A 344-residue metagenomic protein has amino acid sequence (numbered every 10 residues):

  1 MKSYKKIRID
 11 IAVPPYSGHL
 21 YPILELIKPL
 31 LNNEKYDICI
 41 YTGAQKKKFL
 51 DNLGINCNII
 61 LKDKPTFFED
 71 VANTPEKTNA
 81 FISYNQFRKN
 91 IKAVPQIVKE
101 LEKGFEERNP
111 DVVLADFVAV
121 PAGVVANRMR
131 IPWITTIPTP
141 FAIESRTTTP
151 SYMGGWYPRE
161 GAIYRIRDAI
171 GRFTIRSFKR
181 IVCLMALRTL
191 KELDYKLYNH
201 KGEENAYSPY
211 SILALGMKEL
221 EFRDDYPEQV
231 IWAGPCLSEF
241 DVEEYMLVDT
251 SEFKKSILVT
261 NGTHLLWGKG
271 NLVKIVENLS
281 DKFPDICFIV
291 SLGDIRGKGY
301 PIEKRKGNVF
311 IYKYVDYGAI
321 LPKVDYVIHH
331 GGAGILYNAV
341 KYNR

Functional and structural regions predicted by a protein language model:
M1-A169, N271-I275, S280-R344: Glycosyltransferase specificity loop/lid
I9-I11, I212, I257: Conserved hydrophobic helix-helix packing surfaces used for dimerization/oligomerization
K48-F49, G123-V125, G202-A206, L220-D224 (+2 more regions): A general structural signal for short secondary-structure junctions and capping/turn motifs
G54, P110, P209-Y210, P227 (+2 more regions): Short, well-ordered alpha-helix to beta-strand connector turns
A119-V120, T139-I143, M217-L220, L237-S238 (+1 more regions): Short, solvent-exposed loop/turn segments at secondary-structure junctions
I134-F222: Active-site-proximal region of nucleotide-activated glycan assembly enzymes, centered on histidine/acidic-rich loops
T135, S211-L215, W232, V259 (+1 more regions): Short hydrophobic-aromatic micro-motifs
F222-K298: Conserved catalytic-core segment of nucleotide-activated headgroup transferases in glycan assembly
